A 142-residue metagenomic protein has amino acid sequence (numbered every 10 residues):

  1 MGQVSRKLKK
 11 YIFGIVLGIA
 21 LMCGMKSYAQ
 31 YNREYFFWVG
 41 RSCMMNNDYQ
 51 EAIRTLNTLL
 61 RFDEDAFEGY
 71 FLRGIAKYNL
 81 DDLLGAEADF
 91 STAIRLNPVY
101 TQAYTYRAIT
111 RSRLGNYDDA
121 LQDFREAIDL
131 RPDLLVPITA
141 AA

Functional and structural regions predicted by a protein language model:
G2-A142: Alpha-helical tetratricopeptide repeat
